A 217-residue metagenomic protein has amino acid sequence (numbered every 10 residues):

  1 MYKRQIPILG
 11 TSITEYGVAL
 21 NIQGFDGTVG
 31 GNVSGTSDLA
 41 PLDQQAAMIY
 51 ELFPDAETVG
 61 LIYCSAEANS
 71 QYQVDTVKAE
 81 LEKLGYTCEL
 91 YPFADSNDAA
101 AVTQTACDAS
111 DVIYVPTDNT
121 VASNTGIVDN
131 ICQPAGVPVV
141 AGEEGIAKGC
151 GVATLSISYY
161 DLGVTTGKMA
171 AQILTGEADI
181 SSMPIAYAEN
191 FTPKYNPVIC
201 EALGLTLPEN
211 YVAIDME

Functional and structural regions predicted by a protein language model:
M1-Q5: Conserved small/polar residues in nucleotide/adenosyl-binding loops
I6-A19, G35-T36, P138-E144: Short beta-strand elements of ligand-binding domains
L9-T11, V59-I62, Y91, S110-A122 (+1 more regions): Periplasmic-binding protein-like
Y16-A56, I157-A178: Hydrophobic alpha-helical segments within soluble ligand-binding/sensing domains
G31-N32, E80-S96: Short beta-strand elements in bilobed, periplasmic/extracellular small-molecule ligand-binding domains
S34-L81, D179, M183-I199: An alpha-beta-alpha
T36-D43, Y63-Q73, L90-A99, N119 (+3 more regions): Hinge/beta->alpha junction and helix N-cap segments in small-molecule ligand-binding domains
I146-V198: Flexible loop/turn connectors
